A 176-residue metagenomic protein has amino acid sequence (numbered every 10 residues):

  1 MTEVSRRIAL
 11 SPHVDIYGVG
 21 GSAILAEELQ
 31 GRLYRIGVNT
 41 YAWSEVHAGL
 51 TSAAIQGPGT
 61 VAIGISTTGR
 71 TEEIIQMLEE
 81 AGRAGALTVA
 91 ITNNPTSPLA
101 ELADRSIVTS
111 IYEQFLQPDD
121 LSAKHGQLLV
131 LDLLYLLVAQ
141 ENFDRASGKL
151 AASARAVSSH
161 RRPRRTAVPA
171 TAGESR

Functional and structural regions predicted by a protein language model:
M1-L10: A short, well-structured juxtamembrane/interface segment
I8, T88-N94, T166-R176: Amphipathic, soluble alpha/beta structural segments
A9-L129, Y135-E141: Glycine-rich phosphate-binding loops that contact phosphosugars or nucleotide phosphates
D144-R176: A short, charged, Gly/Pro-tolerant segment at domain boundaries
